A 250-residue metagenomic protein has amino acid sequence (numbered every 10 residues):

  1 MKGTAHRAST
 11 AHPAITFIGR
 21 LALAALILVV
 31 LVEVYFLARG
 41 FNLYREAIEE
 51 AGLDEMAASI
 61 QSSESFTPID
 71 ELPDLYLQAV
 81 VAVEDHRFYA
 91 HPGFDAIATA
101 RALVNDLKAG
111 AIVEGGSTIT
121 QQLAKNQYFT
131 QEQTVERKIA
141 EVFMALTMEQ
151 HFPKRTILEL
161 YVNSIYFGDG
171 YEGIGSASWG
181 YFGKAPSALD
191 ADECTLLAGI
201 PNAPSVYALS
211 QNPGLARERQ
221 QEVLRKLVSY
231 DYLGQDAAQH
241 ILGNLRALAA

Functional and structural regions predicted by a protein language model:
M1-A250: Juxtamembrane regions of bacterial inner-membrane/periplasmic proteins, predominantly the peptidoglycan biogenesis
